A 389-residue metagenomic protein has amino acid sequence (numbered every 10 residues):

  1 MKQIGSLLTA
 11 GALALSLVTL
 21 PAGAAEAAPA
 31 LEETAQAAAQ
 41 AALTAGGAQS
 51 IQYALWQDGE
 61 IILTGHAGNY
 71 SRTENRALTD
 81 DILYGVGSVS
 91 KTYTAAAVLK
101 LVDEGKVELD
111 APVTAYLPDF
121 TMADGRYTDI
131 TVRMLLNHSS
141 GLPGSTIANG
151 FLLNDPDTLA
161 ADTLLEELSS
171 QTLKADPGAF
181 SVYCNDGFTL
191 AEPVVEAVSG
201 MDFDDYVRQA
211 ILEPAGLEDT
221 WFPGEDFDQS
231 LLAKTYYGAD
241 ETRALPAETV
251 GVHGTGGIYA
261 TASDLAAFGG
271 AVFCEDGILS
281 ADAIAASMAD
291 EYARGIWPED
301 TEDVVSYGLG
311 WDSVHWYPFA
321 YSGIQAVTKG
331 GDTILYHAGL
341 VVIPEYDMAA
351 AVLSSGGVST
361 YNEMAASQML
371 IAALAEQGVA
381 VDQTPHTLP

Functional and structural regions predicted by a protein language model:
K2-L78, Y84, V102-E108, N137-S140 (+3 more regions): N-terminal leader/targeting segments and the immediately adjacent pre-domain N-terminus
A28-H66, R208, P246-P389: Catalytic loop of the DD-peptidase/beta-lactamase superfamily, centered on the K-T-G motif and neighboring
E33, A37-A41, R76, A95-L99 (+14 more regions): Solvent-exposed, polar/charged alpha-helical surfaces in well-ordered, non-transmembrane soluble domains, broadly
A38-G46, Y70, L101-G105, Y116-F120 (+8 more regions): Structured segments of extracytoplasmic/periplasmic soluble domains in secreted or envelope-associated proteins
A48-I51, D58-G59, D81, T128-R133 (+4 more regions): Loop/turn elements at helix/coil->beta-strand transitions in domains of secreted/extracellular proteins
I62-T64, F120-I130, S140-I147, D204 (+3 more regions): Secretory-pathway/luminal and periplasmic proteins that interact with or process carbohydrate-rich
A67-C184, S199-M201, D226-T242: Active-site-proximal loop and beta-strand segments within enzyme catalytic domains
D81-L83, A148-L231, E241-A266, G270 (+3 more regions): Catalytic-site signature segments of enzymes, centered on catalytic residues
